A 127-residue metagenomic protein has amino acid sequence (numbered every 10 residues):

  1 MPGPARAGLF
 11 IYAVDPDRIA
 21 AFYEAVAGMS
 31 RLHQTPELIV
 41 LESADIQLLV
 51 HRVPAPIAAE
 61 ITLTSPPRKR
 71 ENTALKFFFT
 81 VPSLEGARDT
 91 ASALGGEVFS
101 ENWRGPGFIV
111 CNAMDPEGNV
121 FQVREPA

Functional and structural regions predicted by a protein language model:
M1-G8, M29-T80, G86-M114, E125-A127: Vicinal oxygen chelate
F10-Y12: A conserved hydrophobic helix/loop-capping motif in glycosyltransferases and polysaccharide synthases
I19-E24, A91, G118: Conserved active-site tyrosine of GNAT-family acetyltransferases
